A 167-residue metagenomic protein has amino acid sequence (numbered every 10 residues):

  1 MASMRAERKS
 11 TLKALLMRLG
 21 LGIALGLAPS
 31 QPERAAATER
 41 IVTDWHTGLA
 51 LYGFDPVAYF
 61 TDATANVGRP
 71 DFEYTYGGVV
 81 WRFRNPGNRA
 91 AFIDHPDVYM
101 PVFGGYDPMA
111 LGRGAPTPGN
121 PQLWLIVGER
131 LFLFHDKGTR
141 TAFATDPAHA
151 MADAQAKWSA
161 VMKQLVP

Functional and structural regions predicted by a protein language model:
M1-S3, W124: Generic preference for hydrophobic/aromatic residues in regular secondary structure cores
A2, G26-A28, V80-F83: Short N-terminal micro-motifs specific to bacterial/archaeal maturation and metal-cluster initiation sites
S3, S10, P29-S30, S159: Generic serine detector
S3-G20: N-terminal secretory signal peptides and thylakoid transit peptides that target proteins across membranes
R5, L27, E33-A35: Localized chelating/binding microdomains that coordinate divalent metal ions or stabilize phosphate-bearing
R18-A28: Bacterial N-terminal signal peptides
E33-P167: Charged, low-complexity intrinsically disordered segments
